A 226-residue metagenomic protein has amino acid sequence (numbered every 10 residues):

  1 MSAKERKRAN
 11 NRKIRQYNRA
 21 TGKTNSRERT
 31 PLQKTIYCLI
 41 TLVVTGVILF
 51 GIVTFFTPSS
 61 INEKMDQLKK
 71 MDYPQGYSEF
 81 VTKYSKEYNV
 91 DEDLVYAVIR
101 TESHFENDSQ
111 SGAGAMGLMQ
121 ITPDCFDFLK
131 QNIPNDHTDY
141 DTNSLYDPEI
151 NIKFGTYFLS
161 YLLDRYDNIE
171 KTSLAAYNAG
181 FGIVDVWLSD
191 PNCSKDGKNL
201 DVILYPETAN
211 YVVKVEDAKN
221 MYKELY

Functional and structural regions predicted by a protein language model:
M1-Q33: N-terminal Lys/Arg-rich, disordered targeting/topogenic segments
E28-I36, I40, E170: Structural motif marking the loop-to-transmembrane transition
Y37-T54: Hydrophobic membrane-insertion alpha-helices, especially the h-region of bacterial N-terminal signal peptides
T54-Y226: Catalytic glycan-binding domains that act on GlcNAc-containing polysaccharides
